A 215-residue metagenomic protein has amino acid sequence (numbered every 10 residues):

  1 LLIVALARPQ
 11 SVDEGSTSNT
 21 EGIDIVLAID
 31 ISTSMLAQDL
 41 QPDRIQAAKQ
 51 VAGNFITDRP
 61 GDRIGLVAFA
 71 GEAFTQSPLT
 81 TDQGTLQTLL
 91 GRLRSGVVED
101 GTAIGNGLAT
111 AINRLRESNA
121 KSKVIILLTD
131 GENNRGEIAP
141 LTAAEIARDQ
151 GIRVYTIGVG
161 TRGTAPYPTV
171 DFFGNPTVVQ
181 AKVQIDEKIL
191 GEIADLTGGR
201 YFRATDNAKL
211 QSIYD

Functional and structural regions predicted by a protein language model:
L1-V4, I213-D215: Juxtamembrane linker/hinge segments adjacent to transmembrane helices in membrane proteins
R8-S122, I138: Membrane-embedded segments
D24, R200-D215: Juxtamembrane amphipathic/hinge helix adjacent to a transmembrane helix
D24, R63-G65, V124, G151-Y155 (+1 more regions): Proline-centered loop/turn at the N-terminus of a beta-strand
I29, V67-A70, L128-G131, I157-G160 (+1 more regions): Active-site-proximal beta-strand/loop segments in catalytic clefts of secreted hydrolases
M35, F74, I193-R200: Extracytoplasmic/periplasmic regions of membrane proteins
A73-Q76, T164, Q211: Generic structural signal for helix capping and beta-alpha/helix-loop junctions
E99-T102, N113, S122-V124, G131-E192 (+1 more regions): VWA/integrin I-like adhesion module and closely mimicked acidic/polar interface patches used
